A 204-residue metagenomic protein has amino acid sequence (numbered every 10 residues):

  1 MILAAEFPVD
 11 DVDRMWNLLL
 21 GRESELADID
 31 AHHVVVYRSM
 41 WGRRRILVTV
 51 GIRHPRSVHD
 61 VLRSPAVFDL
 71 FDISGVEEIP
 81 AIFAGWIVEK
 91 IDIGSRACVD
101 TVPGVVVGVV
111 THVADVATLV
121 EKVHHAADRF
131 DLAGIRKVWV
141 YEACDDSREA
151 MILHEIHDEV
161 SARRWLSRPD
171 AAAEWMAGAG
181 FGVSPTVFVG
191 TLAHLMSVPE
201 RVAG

Functional and structural regions predicted by a protein language model:
M1-G204: Short S/T/G/P-rich N-terminal loop/turn motif that feeds into the first structured element of a domain
